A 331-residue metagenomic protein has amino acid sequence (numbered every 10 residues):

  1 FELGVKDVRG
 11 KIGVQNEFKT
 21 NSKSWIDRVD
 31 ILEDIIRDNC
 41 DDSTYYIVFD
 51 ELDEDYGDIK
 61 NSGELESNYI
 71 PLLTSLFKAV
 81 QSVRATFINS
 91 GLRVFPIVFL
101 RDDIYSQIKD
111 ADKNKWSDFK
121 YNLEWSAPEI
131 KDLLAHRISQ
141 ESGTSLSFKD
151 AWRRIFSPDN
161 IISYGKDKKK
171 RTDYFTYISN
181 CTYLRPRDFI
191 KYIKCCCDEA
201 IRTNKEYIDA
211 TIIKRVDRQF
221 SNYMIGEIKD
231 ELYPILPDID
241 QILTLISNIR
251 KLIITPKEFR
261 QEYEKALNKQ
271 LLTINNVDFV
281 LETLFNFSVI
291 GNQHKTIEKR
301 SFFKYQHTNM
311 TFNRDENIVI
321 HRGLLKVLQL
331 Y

Functional and structural regions predicted by a protein language model:
F1-Y46, D55-Y56, L272-N275, F279: P-loop NTPase nucleotide-binding core
E2-K6, L52, S90-G91, E199: Short low-complexity stretches enriched in small and charged residues
L3-I12, N21, S145-F156, N160 (+5 more regions): Alpha-helix capping and helix-coil boundary motifs
G4-I26, P71-S82, N122-Q140, P186-R187 (+1 more regions): Charged, low-complexity, helix/coiled-coil-prone segments
K19, K23, G63, S67 (+7 more regions): Generic amphipathic alpha-helical segments used as scaffolds and interaction surfaces in large, multi-domain proteins
V29-D167, R171, A210: The catalytic "switch" region of P-loop NTPases
K169-Y331: C-terminal leucine-rich, beta-strand-based interaction scaffolds used for sensing/assembly
